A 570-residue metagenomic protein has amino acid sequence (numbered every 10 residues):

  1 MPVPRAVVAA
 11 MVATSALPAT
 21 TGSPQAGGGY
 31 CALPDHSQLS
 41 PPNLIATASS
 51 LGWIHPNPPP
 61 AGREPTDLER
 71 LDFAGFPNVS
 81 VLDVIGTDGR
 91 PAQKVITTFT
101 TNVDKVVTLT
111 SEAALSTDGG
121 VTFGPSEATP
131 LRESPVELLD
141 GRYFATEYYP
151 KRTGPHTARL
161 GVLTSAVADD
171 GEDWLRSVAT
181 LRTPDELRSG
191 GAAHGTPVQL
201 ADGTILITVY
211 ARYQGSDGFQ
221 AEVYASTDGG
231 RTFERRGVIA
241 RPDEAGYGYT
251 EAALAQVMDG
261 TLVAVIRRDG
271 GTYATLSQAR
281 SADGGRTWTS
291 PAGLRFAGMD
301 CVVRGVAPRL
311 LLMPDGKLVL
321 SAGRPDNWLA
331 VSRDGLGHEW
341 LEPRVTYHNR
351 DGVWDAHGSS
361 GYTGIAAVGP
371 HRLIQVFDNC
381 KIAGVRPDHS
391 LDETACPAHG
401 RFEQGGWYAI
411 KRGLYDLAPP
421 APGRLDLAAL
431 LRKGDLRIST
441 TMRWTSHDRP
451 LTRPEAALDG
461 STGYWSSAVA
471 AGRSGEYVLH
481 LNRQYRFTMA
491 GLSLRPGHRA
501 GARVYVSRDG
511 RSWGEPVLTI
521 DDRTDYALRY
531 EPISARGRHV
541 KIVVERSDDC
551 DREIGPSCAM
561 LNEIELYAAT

Functional and structural regions predicted by a protein language model:
M1-A26: Secretory targeting and sorting signals
G27-L425: Asp-box/BNR beta-propeller blade signature and adjacent active/binding-site loops in extracellular glycan-interacting
D67, W465-V469, Y530-P532: Beta-strand-rich interaction surfaces with strong enrichment in secreted/lumenal proteins
F76, Q220, F487-M489, R499-R503: Exposed beta-strand and adjacent loop surfaces of beta-rich binding modules that mediate intermolecular recognition
S80-D88, E476-F487, P532-R536: Extracellular and analogous surface-interaction loops
R268-G270, A322, L481-R483, S493-P496: Non-cytosolic beta-sheet module surface loops
P420-Q484, R495-H498, E563-E565: Disordered, acidic Ser/Thr/Pro-rich linker "stalks" and the adjacent N-terminal cap of the next globular domain
A471-G475, P496-T570: Trp- and acidic/polar-enriched beta-sheet ligand-binding modules for extracellular glycan and matrix recognition
